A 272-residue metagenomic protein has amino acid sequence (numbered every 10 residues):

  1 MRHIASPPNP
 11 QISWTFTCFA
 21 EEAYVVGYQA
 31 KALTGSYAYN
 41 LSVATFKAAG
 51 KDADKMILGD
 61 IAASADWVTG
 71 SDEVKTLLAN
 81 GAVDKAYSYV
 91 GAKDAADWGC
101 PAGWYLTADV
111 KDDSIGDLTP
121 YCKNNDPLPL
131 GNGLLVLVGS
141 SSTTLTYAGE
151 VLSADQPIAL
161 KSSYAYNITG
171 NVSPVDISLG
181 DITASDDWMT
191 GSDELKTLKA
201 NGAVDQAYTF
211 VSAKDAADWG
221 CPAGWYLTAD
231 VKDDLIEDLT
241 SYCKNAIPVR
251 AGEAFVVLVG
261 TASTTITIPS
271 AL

Functional and structural regions predicted by a protein language model:
M1-A20: Sec-dependent, cleavable N-terminal signal peptides
H3-S6, G170, K244: Generic N-terminal simple sequence motifs
W14-A82, K123-E194, L198-A203, P248-L272: A short, polar beta-strand/turn micro-motif
A79-C100, L106, Y147-G149, A200-C221 (+1 more regions): Extended intrinsically disordered, low-complexity coil regions enriched in Ser, Thr, Gly, Ala and often Pro
Y87-L130, K214-R250: A cross-kingdom feature marking solvent-exposed beta-strand/loop segments within repeated, beta-rich binding/scaffold
V175-E237: Intrinsically disordered, low-complexity segments enriched in Gly and acidic/Ser/Thr residues that form flexible
